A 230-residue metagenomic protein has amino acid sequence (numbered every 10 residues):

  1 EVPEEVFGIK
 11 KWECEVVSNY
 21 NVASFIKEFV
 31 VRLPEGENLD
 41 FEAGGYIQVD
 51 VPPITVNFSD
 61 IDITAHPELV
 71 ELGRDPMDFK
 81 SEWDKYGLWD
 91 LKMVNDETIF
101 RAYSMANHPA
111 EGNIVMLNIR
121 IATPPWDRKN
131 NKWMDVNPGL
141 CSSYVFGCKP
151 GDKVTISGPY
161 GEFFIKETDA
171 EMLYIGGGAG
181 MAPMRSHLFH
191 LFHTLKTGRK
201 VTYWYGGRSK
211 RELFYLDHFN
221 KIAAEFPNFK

Functional and structural regions predicted by a protein language model:
V2-K149, G207-R208: Ferredoxin-reductase
M116, I121-K230: FNR/FR-type flavoprotein reductase catalytic core
